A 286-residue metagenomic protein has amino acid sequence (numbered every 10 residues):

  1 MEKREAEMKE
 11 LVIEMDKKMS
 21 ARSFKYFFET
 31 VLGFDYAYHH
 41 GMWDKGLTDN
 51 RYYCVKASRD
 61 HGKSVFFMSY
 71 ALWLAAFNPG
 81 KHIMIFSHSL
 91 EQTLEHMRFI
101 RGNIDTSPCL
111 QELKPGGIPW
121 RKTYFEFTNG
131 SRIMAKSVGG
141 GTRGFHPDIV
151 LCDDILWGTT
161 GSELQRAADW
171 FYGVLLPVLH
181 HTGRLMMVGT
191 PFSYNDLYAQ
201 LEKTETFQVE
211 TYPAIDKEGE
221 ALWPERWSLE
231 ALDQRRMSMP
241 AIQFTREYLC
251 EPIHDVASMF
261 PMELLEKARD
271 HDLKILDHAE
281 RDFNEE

Functional and structural regions predicted by a protein language model:
M1-Y52: Pre-P-loop entry segment of helicase/translocase ATPase cores
N50-Y70: Walker A/P-loop
Y52-C54, H82-M84, I149, R184-M186: Residue-level preference for the first positions of well-ordered beta-strands
H82-G139: Conserved nucleotide-state-sensing and coupling region of NTP-binding domains
S89, K136-G139, D154, V188-S193 (+1 more regions): A short beta-strand-to-loop transition that corresponds to the Sensor-1 phosphate-sensing loop of AAA+ P-loop ATPases
T123-P177: Conserved RecA-like ASCE ATPase "motif II neighborhood" in helicase/translocase motors
S162-P224: ASCE P-loop NTPase helicase motor core
G219-E286: ATPase catalytic-site recognition across NTP-hydrolyzing enzymes
